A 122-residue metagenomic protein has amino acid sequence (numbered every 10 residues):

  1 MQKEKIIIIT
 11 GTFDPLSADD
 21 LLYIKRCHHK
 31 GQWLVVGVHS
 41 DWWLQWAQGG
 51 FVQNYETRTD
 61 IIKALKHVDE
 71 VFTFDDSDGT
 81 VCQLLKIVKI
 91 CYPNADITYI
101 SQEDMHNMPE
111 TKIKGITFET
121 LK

Functional and structural regions predicted by a protein language model:
M1-K122: Nucleotidyltransferase catalytic core that binds NTPs
